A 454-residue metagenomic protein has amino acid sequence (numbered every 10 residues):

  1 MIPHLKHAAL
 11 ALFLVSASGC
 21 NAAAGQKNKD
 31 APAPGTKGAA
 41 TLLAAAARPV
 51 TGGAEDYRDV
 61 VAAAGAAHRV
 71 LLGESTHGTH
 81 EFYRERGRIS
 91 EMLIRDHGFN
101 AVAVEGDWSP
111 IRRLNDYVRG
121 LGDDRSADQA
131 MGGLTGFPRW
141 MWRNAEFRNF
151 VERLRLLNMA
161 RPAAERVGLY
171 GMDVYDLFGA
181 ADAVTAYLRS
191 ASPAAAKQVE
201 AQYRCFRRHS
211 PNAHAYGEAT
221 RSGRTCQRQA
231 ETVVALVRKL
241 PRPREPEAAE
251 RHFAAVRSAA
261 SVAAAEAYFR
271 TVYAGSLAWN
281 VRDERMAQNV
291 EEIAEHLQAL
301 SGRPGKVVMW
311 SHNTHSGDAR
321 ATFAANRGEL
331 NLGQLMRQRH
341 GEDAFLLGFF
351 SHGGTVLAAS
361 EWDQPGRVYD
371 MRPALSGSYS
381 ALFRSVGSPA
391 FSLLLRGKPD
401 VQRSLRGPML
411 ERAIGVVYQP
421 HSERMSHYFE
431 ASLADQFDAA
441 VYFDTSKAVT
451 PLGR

Functional and structural regions predicted by a protein language model:
M1-A9: Bacterial N-terminal signal peptides that target proteins for export
A8-G19: Bacterial N-terminal signal peptides
C20-R454: Structured catalytic-domain cores with a bias toward divalent-metal coordination
